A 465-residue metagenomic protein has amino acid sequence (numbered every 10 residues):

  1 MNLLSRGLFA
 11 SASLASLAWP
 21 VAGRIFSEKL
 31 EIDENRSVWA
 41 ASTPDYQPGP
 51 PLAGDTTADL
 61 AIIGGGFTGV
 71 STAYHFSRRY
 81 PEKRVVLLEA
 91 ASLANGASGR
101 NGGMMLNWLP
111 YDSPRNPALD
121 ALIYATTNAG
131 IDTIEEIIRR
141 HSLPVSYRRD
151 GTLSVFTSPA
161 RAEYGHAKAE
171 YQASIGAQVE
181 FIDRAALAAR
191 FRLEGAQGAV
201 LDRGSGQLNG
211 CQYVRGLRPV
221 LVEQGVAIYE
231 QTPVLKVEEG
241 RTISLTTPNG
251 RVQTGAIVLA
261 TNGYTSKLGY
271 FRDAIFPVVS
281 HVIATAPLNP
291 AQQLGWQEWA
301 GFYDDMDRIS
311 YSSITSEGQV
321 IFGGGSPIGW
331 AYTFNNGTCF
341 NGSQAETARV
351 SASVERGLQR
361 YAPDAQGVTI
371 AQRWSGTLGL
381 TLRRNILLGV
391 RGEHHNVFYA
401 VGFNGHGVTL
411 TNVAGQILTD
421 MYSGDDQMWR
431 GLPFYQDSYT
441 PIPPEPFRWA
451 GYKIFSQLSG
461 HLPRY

Functional and structural regions predicted by a protein language model:
M1-L60, R78-R79, K83-R84: Extreme N-terminal leader/targeting segments of oxidoreductases
N2-S13, L17, S27-E34, Y111 (+1 more regions): Flavin (FAD/FMN) cofactor-binding and adjacent substrate-gating region of FAD-dependent oxidoreductase domains
L3, I328-N341, A345, R349-L458: C-terminal catalytic lobe of FAD-dependent flavoproteins
G64-V70, A90: Glycine-rich Rossmann-fold phosphate-binding loop(s) that bind the pyrophosphate of adenine dinucleotide cofactors
S77-R100: Glycine-rich FAD pyrophosphate-binding loop
G96, R100-T126: Glycine-rich active-site loop/strand segments that organize a redox cofactor
E163, E170-Y171, G195-A256, A260: Helical element adjacent to the flavin cofactor pocket in flavoenzyme catalytic cores
V237-T315: Flavin-dependent oxidoreductases
